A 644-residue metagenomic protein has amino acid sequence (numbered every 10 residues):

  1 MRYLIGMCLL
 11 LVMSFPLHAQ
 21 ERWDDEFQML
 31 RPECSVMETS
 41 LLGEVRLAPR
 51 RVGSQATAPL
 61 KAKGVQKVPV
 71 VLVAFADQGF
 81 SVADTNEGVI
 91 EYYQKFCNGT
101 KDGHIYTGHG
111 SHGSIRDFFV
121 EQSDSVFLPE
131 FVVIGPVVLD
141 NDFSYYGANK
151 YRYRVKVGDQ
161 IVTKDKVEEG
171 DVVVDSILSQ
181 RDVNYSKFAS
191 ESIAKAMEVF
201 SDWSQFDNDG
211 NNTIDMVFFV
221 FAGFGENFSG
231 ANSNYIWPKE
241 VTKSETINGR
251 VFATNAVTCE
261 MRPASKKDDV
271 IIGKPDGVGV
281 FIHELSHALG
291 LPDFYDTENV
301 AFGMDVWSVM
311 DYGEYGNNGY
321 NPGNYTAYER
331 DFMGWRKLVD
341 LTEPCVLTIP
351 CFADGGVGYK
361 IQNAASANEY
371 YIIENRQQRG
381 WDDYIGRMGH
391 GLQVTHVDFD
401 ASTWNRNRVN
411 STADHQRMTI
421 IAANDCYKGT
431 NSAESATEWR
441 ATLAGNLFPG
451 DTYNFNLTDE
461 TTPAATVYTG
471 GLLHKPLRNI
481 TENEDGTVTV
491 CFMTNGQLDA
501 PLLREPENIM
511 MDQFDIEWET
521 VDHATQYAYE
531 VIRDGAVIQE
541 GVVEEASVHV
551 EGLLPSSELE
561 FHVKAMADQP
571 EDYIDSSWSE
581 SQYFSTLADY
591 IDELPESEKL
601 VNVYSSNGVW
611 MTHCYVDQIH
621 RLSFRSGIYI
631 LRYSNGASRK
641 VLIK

Functional and structural regions predicted by a protein language model:
A19, L587-Y590, S626-K644: C-terminal tail/sorting-segment detector
E21-R31, S81-Y145, Y151-R152, S229-I271 (+1 more regions): Non-catalytic C-terminal accessory/binding modules of secreted extracellular proteins
V52-L60, H109-V251: Active-site-proximal segments of metallohydrolase catalytic domains
F219, G279-D293, I373: Active-site recognition of the HExxH zinc-binding catalytic motif
N495-I509, S581-N607: Residue-level detector of functionally pivotal "anchor" positions at catalytic/ligand-binding pockets or at interdomain
D512-A524: Conserved aromatic anchor
P555, D568-L587: Extracellular fibronectin type III
